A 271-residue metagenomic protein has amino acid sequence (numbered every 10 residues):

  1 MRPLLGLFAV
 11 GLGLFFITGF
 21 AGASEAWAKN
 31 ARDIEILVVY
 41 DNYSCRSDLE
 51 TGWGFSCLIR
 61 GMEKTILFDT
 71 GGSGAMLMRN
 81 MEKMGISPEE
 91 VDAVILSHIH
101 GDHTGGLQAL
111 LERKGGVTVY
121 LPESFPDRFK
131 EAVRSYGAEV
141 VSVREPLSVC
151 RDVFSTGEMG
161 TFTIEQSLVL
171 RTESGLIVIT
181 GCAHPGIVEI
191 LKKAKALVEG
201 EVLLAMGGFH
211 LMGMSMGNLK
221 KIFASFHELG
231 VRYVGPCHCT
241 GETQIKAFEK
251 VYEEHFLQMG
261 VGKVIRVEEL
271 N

Functional and structural regions predicted by a protein language model:
L5-M62, E145-E158: Zn-dependent metallo-beta-lactamase
I34-L37, I66, D92-A93, V117-T118 (+6 more regions): Structural motif
E35-M84, E165-T180: Conserved beta-strand hairpin/beta-sheet module of binuclear metal-dependent hydrolase folds, prominently
L67-T70, V91-I99, Y120-E123, V178-C182 (+2 more regions): Active-site neighborhood of phospho(di)ester-bond hydrolases with catalytic His/Asp-centered motifs
G71-G74, G101, M159-G160, H184: Short glycine-enriched loops at secondary-structure junctions
A75-Y120, A196-A205, A224-H227, R232: Active-site metal-binding motif and surrounding structural segment of the metallo-beta-lactamase
G106, L176, C182-G262: Cap/insert and terminal regions of metallo-dependent hydrolase folds
L121-Q166, T172-E173, H227, L257-L270: Metallo-beta-lactamase
